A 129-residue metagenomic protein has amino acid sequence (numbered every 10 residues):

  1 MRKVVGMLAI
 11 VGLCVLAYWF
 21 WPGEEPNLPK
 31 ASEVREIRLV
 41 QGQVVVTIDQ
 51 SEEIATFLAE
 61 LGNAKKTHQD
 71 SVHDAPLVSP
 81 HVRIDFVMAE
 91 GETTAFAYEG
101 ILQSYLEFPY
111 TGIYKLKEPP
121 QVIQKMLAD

Functional and structural regions predicted by a protein language model:
R2-D129: Function-determining sites in protein domains
